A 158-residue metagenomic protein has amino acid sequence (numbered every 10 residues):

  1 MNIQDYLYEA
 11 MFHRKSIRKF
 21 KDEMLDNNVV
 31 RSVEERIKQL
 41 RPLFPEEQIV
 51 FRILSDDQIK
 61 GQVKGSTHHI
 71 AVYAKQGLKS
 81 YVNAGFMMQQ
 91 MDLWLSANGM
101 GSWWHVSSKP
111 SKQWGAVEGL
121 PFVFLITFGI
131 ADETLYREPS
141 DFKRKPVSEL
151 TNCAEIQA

Functional and structural regions predicted by a protein language model:
M1-A158: Acidic, surface-exposed loops and disordered segments
